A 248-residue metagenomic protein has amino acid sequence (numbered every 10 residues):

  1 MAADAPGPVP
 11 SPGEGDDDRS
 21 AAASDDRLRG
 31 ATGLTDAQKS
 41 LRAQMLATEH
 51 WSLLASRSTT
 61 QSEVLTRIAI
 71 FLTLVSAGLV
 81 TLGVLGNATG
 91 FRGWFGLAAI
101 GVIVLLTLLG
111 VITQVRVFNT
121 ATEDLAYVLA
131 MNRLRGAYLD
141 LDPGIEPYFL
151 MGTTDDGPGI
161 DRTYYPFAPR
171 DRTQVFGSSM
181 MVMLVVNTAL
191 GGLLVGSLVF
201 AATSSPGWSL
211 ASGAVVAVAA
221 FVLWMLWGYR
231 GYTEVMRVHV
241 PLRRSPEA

Functional and structural regions predicted by a protein language model:
M1-D17: N-terminal acidic, proline/glycine-rich, low-complexity intrinsically disordered segments
D18-L28, A137-P143: Membrane-helix boundary elements
D26-D36, Q61-I70: Alpha-helical transmembrane segments of integral membrane proteins, especially early/N-terminal helices
A31-L53, R57: Disorder-to-helix initiation segments
L34-Q44, V128-F167, P241-A248: Solvent-exposed, non-transmembrane helices and loops of integral membrane proteins
H50-S62, A168-D171: Cytosolic juxtamembrane amphipathic/interface segments immediately preceding and feeding into a transmembrane helix
S62-T120, D171-G231: Alpha-helical transmembrane segments and their immediate juxtamembrane boundary regions in integral membrane proteins
A99-L150, W224-L242: Inner-leaflet juxtamembrane helices
